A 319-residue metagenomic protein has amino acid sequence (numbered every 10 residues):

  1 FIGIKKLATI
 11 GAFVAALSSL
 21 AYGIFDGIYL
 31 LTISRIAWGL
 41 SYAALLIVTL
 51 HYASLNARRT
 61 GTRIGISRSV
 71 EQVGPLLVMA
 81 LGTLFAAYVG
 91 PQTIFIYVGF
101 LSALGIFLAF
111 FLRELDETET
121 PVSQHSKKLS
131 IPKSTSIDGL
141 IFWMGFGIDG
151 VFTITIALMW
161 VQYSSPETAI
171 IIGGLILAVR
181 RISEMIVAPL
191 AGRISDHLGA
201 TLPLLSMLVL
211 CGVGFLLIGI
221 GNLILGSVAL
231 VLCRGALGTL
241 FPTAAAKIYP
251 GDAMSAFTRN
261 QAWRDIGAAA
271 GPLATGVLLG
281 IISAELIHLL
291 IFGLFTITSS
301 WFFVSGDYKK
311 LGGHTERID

Functional and structural regions predicted by a protein language model:
F1-I4, I186-G199, L279: Helix-to-loop junctions at the C-terminal end of transmembrane segments in multipass secondary transporters
G3, I24-L30, G199, I220-N222: Helix-breaking motifs and short loop linkers at transmembrane-helix boundaries and internal kinks in secondary membrane
K6-L20, G99, L202-L216: Structural signature of the two symmetry-related core transmembrane helices
Y29-A37, G214, L225-L230: Paired small-residue
I36-Q72, I248: Cytoplasmic helix-loop-helix junction between adjacent transmembrane helices in 12-TM secondary transporters
I94-F111, H288-V304: Symmetry-related core transmembrane helices of the 12-TM Major Facilitator Superfamily/SLC fold
K133-F152, V228: Pair of pore-lining "gating" transmembrane helices in MFS-fold secondary transporters
I154-I172: Short amphipathic helix-loop junctions that connect adjacent transmembrane helices in Major Facilitator Superfamily/SLC
